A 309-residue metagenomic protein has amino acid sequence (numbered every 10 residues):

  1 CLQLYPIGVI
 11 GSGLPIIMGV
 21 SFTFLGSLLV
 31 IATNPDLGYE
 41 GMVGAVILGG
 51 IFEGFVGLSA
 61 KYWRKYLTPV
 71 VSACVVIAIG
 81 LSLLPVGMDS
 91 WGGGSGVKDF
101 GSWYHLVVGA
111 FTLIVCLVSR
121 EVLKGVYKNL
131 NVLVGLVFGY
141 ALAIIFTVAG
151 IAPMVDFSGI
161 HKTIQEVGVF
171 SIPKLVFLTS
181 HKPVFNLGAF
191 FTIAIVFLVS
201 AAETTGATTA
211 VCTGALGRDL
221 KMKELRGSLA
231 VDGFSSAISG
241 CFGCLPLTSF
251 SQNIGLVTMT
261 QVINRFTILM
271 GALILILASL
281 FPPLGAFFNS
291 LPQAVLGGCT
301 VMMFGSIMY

Functional and structural regions predicted by a protein language model:
C1, V97-K98, K128, V132-R226: Helix-loop-helix hairpins and the membrane-proximal interhelical loops of multi-pass alpha-helical transport proteins
C1-G11, F191-R265: Membrane-embedded helical hairpins/re-entrant loop segments and their flanking transmembrane helices within multi-pass
C1-I16, T23-P35: N-terminal signal-anchor module of multipass membrane proteins
V9-F22, K65-C74, K128-V134, C244-N253 (+2 more regions): Short, non-helical or kinked segments that cap or interrupt transmembrane helices
G13, V46, V70, I193-F197 (+4 more regions): Hydrophobic alpha-helical transmembrane segments of multi-pass small-molecule transporters/permeases
V20-P35, V211, L216, T258-T260 (+1 more regions): Membrane-interfacial helix-loop connectors
T33-A149, M270-Y309: Membrane-embedded alpha-helical modules
